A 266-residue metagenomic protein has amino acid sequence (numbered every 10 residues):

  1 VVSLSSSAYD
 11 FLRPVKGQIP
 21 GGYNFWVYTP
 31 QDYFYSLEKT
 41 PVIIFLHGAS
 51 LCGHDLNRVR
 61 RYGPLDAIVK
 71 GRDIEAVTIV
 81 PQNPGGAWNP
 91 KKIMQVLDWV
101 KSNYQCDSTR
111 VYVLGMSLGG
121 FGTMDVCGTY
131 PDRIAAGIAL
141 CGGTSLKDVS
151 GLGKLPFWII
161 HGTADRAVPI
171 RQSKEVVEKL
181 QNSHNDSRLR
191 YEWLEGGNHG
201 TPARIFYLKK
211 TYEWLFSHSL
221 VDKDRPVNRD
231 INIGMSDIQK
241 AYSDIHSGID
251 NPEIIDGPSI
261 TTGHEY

Functional and structural regions predicted by a protein language model:
V2-V42, F121, V126-T129, I138 (+3 more regions): A domain-start/cap signature at the N-terminus of enzymes
D32-E38, G86-S117: Gly/Ser-rich "nucleophile elbow"/oxyanion-hole loop immediately N-terminal to the catalytic nucleophile in hydrolases
T40-V42, L46-M94: Active-site machinery of serine-nucleophile hydrolases
R58-V59, P169-K179: Short alpha-helix in the alpha/beta-hydrolase fold that links the catalytic acid
V100-N103, T109-G153: Primarily recognizes the serine-hydrolase "nucleophile elbow" in alpha/beta-hydrolase and SGNH/GDSL folds
G153, W158-H161, D165: Short beta-strand/loop motif that positions the catalytic acidic residue of the alpha/beta-hydrolase fold
G162, Y191-T201: Histidine-bearing beta->alpha loop at or near hydrolase active sites
P202-E213: Post-His helix in hydrolase/transferase enzymes
